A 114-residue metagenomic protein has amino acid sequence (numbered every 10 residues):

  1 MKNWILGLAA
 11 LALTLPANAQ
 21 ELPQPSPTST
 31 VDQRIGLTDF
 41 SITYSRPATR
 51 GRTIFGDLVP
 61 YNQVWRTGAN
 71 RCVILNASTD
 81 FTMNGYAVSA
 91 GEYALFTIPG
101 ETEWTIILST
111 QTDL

Functional and structural regions predicted by a protein language model:
M1-W4: Positively charged n-region of N-terminal signal peptides that target proteins for export
L8-N18: Hydrophobic h-region of N-terminal signal peptides that target proteins for export in Gram-negative bacteria
P16-S89, A94-L114: Targeting-peptide/extracellular-domain and disordered-appendage signature
